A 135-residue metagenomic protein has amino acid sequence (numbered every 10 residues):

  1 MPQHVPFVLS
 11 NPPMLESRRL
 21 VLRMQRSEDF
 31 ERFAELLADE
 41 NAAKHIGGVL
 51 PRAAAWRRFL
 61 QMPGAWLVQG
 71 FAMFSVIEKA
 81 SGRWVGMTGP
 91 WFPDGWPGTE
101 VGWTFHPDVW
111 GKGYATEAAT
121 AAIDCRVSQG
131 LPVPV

Functional and structural regions predicted by a protein language model:
M1-D108, A121-C125, Q129-V135: GNAT-family acyltransferases
G113-T116: Glycine-rich acyl-CoA binding loop
